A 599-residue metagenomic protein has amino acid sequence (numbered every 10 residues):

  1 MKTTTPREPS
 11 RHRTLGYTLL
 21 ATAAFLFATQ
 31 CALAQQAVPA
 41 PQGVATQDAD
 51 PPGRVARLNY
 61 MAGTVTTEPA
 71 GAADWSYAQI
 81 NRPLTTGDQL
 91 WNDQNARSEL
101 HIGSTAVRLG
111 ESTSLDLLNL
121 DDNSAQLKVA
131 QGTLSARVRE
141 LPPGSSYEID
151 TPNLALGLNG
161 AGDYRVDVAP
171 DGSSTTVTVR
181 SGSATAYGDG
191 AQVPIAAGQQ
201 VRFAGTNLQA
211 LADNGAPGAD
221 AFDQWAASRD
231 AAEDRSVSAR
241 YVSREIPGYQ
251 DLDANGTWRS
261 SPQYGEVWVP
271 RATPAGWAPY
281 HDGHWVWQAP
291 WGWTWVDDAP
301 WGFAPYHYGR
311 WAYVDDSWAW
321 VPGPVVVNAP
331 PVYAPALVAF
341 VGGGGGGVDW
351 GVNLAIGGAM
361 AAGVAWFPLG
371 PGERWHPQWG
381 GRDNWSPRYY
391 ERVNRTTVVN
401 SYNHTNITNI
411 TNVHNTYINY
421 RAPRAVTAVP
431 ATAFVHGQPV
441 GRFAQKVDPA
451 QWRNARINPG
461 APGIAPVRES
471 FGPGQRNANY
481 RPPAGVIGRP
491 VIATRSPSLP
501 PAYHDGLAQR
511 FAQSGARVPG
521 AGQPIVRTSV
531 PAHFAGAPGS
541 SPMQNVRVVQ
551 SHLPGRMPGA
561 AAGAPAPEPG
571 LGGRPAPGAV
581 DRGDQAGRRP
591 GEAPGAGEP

Functional and structural regions predicted by a protein language model:
T3-L19: Bacterial N-terminal signal peptides that target proteins for export
Y17-T29: Bacterial N-terminal signal peptides
A21, A45, Q79, A169-P170 (+3 more regions): A general structural-boundary detector
A24, G63, N81, G132 (+6 more regions): Glycine-centered flexibility motif
A28, R57, N81, Q126 (+7 more regions): N-terminal hydrophobic or amphipathic segments with adjacent small-residue motifs that include Sec signal peptides
Q30-A34: Sec/Tat signal peptide C-region and signal peptidase I cleavage site
Q35-A186, G190-Q200, R235-V237, P368: Flexible, surface-exposed loop/linker segments and immediately adjacent secondary-structure boundaries
V201-P599: Low-complexity, repeat-rich tail regions
